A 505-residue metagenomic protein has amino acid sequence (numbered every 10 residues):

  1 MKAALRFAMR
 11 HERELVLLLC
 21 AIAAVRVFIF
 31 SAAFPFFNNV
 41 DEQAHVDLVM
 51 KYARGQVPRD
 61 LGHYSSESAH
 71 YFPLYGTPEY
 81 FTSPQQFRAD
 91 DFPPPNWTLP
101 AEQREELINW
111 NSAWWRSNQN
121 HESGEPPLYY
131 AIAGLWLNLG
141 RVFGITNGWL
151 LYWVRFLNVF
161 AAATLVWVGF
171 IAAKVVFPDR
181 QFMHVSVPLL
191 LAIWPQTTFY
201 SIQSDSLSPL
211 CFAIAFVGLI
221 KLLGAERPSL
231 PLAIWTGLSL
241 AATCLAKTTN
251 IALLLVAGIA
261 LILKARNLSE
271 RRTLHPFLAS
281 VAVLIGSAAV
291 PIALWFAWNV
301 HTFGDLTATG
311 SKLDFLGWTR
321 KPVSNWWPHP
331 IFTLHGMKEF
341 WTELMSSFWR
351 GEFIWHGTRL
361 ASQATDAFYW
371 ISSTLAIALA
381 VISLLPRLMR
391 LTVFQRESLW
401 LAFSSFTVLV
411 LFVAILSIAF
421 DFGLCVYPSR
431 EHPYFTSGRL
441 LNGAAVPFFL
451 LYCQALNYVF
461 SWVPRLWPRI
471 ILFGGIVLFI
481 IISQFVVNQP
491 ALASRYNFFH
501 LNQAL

Functional and structural regions predicted by a protein language model:
K2-A3, G218-G224, L253-A288, L385-L388: Perimembrane helix-loop-helix junctions
R54-V154, L316-S324, T342, R350-S362 (+1 more regions): Interfacial juxtamembrane loops and adjacent helix segments that form the catalytic/substrate-binding surfaces
F143-I145, G169-A192, L210, W467: Transmembrane-helix signature of polytopic, membrane-embedded enzymes that assemble or transfer cell-envelope glycans
I145-A163, E339-V410, N442-V446: Membrane-interface anchor segments at the N-terminal boundary of transmembrane helices in multi-pass membrane enzymes
W149-F177, I214-V217: Transmembrane-helix motifs of polytopic, lipid-linked glycan transferases
T197-S208: Short acidic/glycine- and proline-prone juxtamembrane loop motifs at membrane-interface regions of multi-pass membrane
L232-T248, L253-A257: Membrane-interface alpha helices of multi-pass inner-membrane proteins
L278-I382: Membrane-lumen/periplasm interface segments of specific transmembrane helices in polyprenyl phosphate-linked
